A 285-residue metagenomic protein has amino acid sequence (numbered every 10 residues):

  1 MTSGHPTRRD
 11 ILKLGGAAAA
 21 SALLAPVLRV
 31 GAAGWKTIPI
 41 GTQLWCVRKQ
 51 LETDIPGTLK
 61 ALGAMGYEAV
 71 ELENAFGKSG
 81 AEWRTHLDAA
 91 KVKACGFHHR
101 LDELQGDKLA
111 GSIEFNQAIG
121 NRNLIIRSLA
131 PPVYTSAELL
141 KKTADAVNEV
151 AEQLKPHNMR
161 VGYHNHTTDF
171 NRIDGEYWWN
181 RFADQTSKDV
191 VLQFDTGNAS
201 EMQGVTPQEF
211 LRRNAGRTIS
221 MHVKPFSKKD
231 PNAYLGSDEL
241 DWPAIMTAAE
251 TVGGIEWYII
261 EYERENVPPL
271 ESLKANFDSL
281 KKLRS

Functional and structural regions predicted by a protein language model:
M1-A22: N-terminal secretory signal peptides and thylakoid transit peptides that target proteins across membranes
S21-L23, E68-A69, F76, K93 (+3 more regions): Active-site acidic/histidine proton-transfer and metal-coordination neighborhood in alpha/beta enzyme cores
P26-E52, A61: C-terminal segment of N-terminal export signals and the immediately downstream linker at the start of the mature
G34-W35, K60-A64, K78-A94, A110-N121 (+4 more regions): Acidic (Asp/Glu)-rich catalytic clusters
T42, L62, V70, L87 (+6 more regions): Conserved, mostly hydrophobic/aromatic
Q43-T53, H98-Q105, S136-A137: Active-site mouth loops of central-metabolism enzymes
W45-V47, E73-A75, H99-D102, L129-P131 (+4 more regions): Active-site beta-loop-alpha junctions enriched in small/polar residues
L154-E239, P243-M246: Acidic/histidine-rich catalytic cores of soluble enzymes
